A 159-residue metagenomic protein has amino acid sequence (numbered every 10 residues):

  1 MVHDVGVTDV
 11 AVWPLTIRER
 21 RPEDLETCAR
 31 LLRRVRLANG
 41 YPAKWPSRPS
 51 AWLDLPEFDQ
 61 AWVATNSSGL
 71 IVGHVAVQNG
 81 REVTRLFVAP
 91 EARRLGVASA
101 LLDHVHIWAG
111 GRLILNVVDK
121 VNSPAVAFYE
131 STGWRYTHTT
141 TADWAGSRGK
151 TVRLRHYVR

Functional and structural regions predicted by a protein language model:
M1-E23, R159: Conserved N-terminal entry element of GNAT/NAT acetyltransferase domains
H3, E19-R93, S99-H104, W108: Acetyl-CoA-dependent GNAT
D59, G149-H156: Short hydrophobic/aromatic beta-strand or adjacent loop that forms the aromatic wall/cage of a ligand/substrate-binding
T65-S67, H156-R159: Active-site beta-strand termini and strand-to-loop segments that position acidic
V88, D119-K120: Short amphipathic helical patch at the helix-1/turn junction of helix-turn-helix
A92, D143-W144: PDZ/PDZ-like domain micro-motif
S99, K120-T139, G146-R148: Conserved active-site alpha-helix within GNAT-family acetyltransferase domains
W108-D119: Conserved GNAT acetyl-CoA-binding A-motif
